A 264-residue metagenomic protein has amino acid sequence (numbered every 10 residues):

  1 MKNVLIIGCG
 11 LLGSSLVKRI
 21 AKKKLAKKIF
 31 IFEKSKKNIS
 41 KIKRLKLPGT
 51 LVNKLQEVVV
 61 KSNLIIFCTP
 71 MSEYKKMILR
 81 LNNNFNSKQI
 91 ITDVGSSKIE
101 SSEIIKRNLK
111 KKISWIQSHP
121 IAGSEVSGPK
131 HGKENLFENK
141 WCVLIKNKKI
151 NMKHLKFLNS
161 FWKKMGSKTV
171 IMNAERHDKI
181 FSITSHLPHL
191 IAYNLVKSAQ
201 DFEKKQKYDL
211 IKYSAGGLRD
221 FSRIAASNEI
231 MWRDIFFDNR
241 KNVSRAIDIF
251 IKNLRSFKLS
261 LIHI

Functional and structural regions predicted by a protein language model:
M1-E57: NAD(P)+-binding Rossmann beta1-loop-alpha1 motif at the extreme N-terminus of oxidoreductases
N3, K28, S114, W141 (+1 more regions): Residues at the starts of beta-strands that form the adenosine-phosphate
E57-F85, Q89-I90: Rossmann-like NAD(P)-binding element
C68-P70, G95, K146: Glycine-rich, N-terminal phosphate-binding loop of Rossmann-like dinucleotide-binding domains
M77-K130: Rossmann-like NAD(P)(H) cofactor-binding subdomain of soluble oxidoreductases
E134-D220: Internal alpha-helical scaffold of NAD(P)-dependent oxidoreductase catalytic cores
E203-L254: C-terminal substrate-binding/catalytic lobe of Rossmann-fold NAD(P)-dependent oxidoreductases
I262-I264: Conserved small/polar residues in nucleotide/adenosyl-binding loops
